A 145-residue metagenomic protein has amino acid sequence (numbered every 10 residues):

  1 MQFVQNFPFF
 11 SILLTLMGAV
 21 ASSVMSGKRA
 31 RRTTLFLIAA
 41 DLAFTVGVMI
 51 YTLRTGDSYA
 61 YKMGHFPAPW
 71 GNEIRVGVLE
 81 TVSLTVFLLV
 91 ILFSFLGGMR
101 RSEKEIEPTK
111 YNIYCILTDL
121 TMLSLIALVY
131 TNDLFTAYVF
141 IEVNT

Functional and structural regions predicted by a protein language model:
M1-F7, A21-I116: Transmembrane helix-loop-helix hairpins at membrane boundaries of multipass inner-membrane proteins
F10-L13, T33, V82-S83, I126-T145: Hydrophobic alpha-helical membrane segments of integral membrane proteins
T15-A19, T118-L125: Hydrophobic, membrane-inserted alpha-helices
F93-E103, M122-A137: Hydrophobic transmembrane alpha-helices and their helix-loop junctions in integral membrane proteins
C115-T118, M122, Y138-I141: Residues forming well-ordered secondary-structure scaffolds
